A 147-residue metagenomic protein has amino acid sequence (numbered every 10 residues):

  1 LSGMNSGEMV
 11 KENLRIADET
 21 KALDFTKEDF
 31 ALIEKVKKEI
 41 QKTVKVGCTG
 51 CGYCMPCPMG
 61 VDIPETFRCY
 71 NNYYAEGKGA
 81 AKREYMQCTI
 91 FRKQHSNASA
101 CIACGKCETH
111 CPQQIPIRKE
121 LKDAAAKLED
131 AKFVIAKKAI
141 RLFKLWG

Functional and structural regions predicted by a protein language model:
L1-G147: Structured C-terminal cap/extension of enzyme domains
